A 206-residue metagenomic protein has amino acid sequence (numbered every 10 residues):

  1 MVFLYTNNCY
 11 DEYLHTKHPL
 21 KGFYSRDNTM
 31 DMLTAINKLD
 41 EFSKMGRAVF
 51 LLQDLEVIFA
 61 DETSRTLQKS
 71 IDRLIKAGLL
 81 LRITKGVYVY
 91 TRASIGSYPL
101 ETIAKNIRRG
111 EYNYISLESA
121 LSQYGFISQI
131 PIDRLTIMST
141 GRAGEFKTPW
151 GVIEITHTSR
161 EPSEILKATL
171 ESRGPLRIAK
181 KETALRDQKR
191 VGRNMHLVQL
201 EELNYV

Functional and structural regions predicted by a protein language model:
M1, M30-M32, M45, M138 (+1 more regions): Detector for methionine-enriched segments
M1-F3, K21-F23, I36-S43, Q53 (+5 more regions): Residue-level signal for functionally critical sites in structured catalytic/ligand-binding pockets
M1-T29: Short, intrinsically disordered or compositionally biased N-terminal tails of bacterial proteins
V2-Y5, F42, L51, L80-R82 (+3 more regions): Alpha-helical protein-protein interaction elements
C9, T91-V206: Nucleic-acid-binding surface
S25-R108: Short beta-edge/loop segments at beta->alpha junctions of small alpha/beta modules that act as binding/recognition
